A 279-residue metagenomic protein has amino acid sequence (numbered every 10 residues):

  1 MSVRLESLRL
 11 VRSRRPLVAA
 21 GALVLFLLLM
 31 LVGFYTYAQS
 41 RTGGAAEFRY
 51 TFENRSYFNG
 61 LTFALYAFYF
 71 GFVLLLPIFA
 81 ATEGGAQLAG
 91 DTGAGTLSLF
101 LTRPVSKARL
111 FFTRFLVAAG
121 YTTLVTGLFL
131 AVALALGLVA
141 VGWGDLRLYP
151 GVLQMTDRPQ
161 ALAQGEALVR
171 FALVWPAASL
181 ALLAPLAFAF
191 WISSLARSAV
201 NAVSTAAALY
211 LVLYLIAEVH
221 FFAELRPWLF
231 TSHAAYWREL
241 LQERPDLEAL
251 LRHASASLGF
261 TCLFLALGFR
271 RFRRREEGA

Functional and structural regions predicted by a protein language model:
M1-V24: Aromatic- and glycine-rich beta-strand/loop motifs that create alpha-glucan
R9, W191, L195, A256-A279: Junction motif at the cytosolic side of a transmembrane helix
R15-V18, R109, N201: Residue-level recognition of membrane-helix boundary sites in multi-pass small-molecule transporters
V24-A86, F112-A184, F190, S194 (+1 more regions): Secretory targeting signals
M30-S40, E166-V169, A196-T231: Transmembrane helix segments
Y37-T42, A89-T92, T96, V132 (+6 more regions): Membrane-interfacial segments
A81-L99, K107, F115: Transmembrane helix boundary and interhelical loop/hinge segments in multi-pass membrane proteins
